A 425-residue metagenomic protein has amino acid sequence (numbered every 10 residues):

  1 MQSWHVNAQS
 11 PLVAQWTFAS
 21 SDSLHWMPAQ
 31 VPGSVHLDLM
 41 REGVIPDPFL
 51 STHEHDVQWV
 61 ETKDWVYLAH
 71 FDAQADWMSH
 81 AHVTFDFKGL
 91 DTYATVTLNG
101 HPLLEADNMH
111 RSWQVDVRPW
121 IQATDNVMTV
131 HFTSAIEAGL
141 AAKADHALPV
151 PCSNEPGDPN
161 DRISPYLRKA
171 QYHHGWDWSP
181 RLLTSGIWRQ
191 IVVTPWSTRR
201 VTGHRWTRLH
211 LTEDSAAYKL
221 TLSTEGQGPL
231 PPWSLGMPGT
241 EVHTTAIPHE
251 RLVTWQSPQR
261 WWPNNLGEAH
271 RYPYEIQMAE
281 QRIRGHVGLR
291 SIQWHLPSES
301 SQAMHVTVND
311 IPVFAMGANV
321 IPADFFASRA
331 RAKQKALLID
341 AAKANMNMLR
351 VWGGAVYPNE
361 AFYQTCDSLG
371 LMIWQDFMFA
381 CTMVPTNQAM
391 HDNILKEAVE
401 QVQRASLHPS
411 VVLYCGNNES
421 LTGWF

Functional and structural regions predicted by a protein language model:
Q2-S21, S34-D38, E42, V57 (+7 more regions): Accessory beta-strand-rich segments of carbohydrate-active enzymes
W4, P273, Q277, E419-F425: Short, intrinsically disordered, charge-balanced linker/junction segments flanking boundaries in proteins
A14-F18, A94-L98, L230-G239, V313: Extended low-complexity, serine/threonine- and proline-enriched intrinsically disordered segments
I45-A73, W77-F87, D91-L98, L104-D107 (+6 more regions): Active-site-adjacent substrate/metal-binding segments within catalytic domains of carbohydrate-active enzymes
S51-V57, V66-H70, S112-D116, H174-D177 (+4 more regions): Short structured motifs
P119-V127, S215, S223-S298: Extended acidic/polar, glycine-enriched regions that form or flank non-catalytic beta-rich accessory modules
P195-G226, E299-H305: Surface beta-strand/loop "capping" patches
